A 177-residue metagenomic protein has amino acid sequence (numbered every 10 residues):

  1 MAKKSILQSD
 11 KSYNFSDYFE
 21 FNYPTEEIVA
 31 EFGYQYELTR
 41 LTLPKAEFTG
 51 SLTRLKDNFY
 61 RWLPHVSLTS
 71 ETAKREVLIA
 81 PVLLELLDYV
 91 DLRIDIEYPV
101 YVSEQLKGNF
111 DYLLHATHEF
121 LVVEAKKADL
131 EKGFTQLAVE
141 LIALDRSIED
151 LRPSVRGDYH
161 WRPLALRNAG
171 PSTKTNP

Functional and structural regions predicted by a protein language model:
M1-V77: Charged, often low-complexity linker/regulatory segments
L55, K74, G133-E140: Amphipathic alpha-helical interface surfaces
L68-V100: An alpha-helical interface "stripe"
L78, D111-K127, E140: Conserved catalytic cores of phosphodiester-cleaving nucleases, focusing on short active-site segments
I79-L83, L137-L144: Buried hydrophobic packing segments
D91-T117: Active-site metal-binding core of divalent-cation-utilizing nuclease and nuclease-like domains
E97-P99, H115-T117, A125-A128, H160-R162: Beta-hairpin (beta-strand-turn-beta-strand) motif
K126-T135, I142-P177: Nucleic-acid nuclease catalytic cores
